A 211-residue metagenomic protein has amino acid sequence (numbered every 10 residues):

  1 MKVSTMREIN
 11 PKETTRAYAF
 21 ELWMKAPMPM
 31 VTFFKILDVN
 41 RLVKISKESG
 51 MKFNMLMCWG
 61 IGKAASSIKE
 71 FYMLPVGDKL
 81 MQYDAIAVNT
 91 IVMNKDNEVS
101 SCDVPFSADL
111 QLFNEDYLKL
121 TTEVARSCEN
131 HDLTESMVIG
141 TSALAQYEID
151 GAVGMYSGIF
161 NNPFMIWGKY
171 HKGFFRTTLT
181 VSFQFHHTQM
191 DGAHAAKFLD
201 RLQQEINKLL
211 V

Functional and structural regions predicted by a protein language model:
K2-K52: N-terminal beta-alpha "docking/capping" segments at the starts of catalytic domains in thioester/acy l-group-handling
M30-K35, L42-E48, V99-Q111, M190: Acyl-group handling in specialized metabolite and lipid biosynthesis
L42-S67, L179-F198: Acyl activation and transfer enzymes in specialized metabolism, enriched for ANL adenylate-forming modules
F71-D103, T134-E135: Small-residue-rich loop/turn and linker elements
N94-I149: Helical lid/core segments from catalytic subdomains that handle acyl or acyl-like groups
L120-C128, D132, M165-I166, F183-F185 (+2 more regions): Plant-skewed but cross-kingdom recognition/interaction modules and surfaces
A152-Q184, T188-M190, A195-D200: Intrinsically disordered, low-complexity linker/assembly segments
L202-L210: A common structural junction motif
